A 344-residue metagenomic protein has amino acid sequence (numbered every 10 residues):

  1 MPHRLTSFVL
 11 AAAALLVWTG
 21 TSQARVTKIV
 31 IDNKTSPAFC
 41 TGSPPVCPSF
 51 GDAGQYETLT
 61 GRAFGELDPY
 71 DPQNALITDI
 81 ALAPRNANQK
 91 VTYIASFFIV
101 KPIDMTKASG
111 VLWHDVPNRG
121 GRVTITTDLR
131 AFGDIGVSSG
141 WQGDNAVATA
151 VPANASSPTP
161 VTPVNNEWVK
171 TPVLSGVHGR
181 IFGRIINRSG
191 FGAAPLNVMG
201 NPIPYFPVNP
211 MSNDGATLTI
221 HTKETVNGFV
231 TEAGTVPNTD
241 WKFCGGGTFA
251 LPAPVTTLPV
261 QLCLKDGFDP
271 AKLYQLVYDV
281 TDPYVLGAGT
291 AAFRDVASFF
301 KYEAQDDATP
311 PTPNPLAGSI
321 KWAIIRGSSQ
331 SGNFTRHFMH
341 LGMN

Functional and structural regions predicted by a protein language model:
M1-V9: Bacterial N-terminal signal peptides that target proteins for export
V9-W18: Bacterial N-terminal signal peptides
W18-A24: Sec/Tat signal peptide C-region and signal peptidase I cleavage site
A24-N344: C-terminal His-loop and adjacent cap/lid subdomain of alpha/beta-hydrolase
